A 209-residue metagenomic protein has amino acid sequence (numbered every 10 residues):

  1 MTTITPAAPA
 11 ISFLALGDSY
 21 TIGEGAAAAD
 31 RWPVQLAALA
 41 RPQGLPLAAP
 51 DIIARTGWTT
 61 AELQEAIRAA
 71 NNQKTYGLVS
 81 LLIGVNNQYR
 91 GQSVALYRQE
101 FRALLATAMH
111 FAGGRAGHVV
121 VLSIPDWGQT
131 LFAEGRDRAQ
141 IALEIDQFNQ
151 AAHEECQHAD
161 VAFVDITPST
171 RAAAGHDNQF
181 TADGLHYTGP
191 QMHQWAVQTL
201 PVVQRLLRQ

Functional and structural regions predicted by a protein language model:
M1-T56, A66-Q73: Serine-esterase "nucleophile elbow" of acetyl-processing enzymes
I22-E24, A61, N87-G91, G128-A133: A short acidic, helix-capping loop that chelates divalent metal ions and anchors anionic groups
E24-A29, G91-A95, Q140: Short, solvent-exposed loop/turn segments at secondary-structure boundaries
T60-Q99: Oxyanion-hole/transition-state-stabilizing segment in secreted/luminal serine hydrolases and related acyltransferases
A70-T75, A112-R115, L206: Glycine-rich phosphate-binding loop signature in dinucleotide/nucleotide-binding domains
S80-L82, R115-V120: Conserved, well-ordered alpha-helix/loop/beta-strand core segments that scaffold catalytic motifs
A95-L104, F148: Charged helix-capping and loop-helix junction motifs
D126-Q209: Catalytic His-Asp segment of secreted/periplasmic serine-dependent ester chemistry enzymes
